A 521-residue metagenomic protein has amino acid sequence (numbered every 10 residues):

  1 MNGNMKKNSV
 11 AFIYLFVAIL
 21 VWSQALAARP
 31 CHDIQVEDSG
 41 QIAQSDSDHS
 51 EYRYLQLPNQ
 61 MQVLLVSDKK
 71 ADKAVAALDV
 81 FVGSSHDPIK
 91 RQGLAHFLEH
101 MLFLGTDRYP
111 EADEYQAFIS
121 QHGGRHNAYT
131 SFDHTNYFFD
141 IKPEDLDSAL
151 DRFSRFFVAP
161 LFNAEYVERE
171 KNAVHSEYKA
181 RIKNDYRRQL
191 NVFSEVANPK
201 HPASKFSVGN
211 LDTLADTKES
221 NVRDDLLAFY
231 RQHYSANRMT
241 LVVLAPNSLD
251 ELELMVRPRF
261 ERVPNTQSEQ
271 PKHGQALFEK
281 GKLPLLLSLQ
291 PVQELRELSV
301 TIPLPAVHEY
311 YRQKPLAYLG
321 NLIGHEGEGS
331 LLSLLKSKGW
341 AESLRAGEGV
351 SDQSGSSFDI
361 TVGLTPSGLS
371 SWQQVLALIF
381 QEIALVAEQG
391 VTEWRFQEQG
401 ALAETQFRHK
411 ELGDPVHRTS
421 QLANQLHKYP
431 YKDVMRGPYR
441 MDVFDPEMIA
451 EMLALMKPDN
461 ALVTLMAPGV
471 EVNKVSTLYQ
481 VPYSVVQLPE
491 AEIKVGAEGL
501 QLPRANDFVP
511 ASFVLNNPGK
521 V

Functional and structural regions predicted by a protein language model:
N2-I13: Bacterial N-terminal signal peptides that target proteins for export
I13-S23: Bacterial N-terminal signal peptides
L26-E114, D151-F153, L214-E219, L227-K338 (+4 more regions): His/Glu-rich zincin catalytic helix
R29-V36, G40-Q41, V80, T106-F229 (+6 more regions): Acidic/histidine-enriched segments that form metal/cofactor-coordinating and catalytic pocket/exosite environments
S67-K69, T130, V350: Short, low-complexity Ser/Thr-rich regulatory SLiMs
K142-D145, A245-D250, S367-G368: Helix N-cap motif at beta-to-alpha junctions
L227-Y230, L286-L287, A346-V350, E447-L453 (+1 more regions): Generic recognition of flexible, low-complexity loop/linker segments
Q270-Q275, S371-G519: Non-catalytic interaction/regulatory segments
